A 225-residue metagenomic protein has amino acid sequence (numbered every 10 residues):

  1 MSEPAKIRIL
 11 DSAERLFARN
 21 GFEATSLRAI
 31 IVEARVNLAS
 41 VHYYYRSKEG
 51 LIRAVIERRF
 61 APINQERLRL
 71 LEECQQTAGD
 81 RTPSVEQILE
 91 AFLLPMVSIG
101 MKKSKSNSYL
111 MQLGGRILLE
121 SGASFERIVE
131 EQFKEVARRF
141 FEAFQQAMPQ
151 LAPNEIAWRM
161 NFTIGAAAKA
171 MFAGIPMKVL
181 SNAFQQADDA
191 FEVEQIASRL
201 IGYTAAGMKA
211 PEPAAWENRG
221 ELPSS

Functional and structural regions predicted by a protein language model:
R8, L16-R59: Helix-turn-helix
G50, V55, R59-Q75: Conserved phosphoryl-transfer catalytic core
A54, R58, R116, E120 (+2 more regions): Short, residue-level hotspots on alpha-helical faces of the histone-fold and other alpha-helical interaction modules
E66, L110-L113, E135-F140: Amphipathic, well-ordered alpha-helical segments in soluble domains
R69-N107, M160: Hydrophobic alpha-helical connector segments
Q87, A91, S104-E131, I175-V179: Amphipathic alpha-helical segments used for helix-helix packing
P95-S98, K102, E131-S225: C-terminal peripheral helix-coil segments that are non-catalytic and often amphipathic
